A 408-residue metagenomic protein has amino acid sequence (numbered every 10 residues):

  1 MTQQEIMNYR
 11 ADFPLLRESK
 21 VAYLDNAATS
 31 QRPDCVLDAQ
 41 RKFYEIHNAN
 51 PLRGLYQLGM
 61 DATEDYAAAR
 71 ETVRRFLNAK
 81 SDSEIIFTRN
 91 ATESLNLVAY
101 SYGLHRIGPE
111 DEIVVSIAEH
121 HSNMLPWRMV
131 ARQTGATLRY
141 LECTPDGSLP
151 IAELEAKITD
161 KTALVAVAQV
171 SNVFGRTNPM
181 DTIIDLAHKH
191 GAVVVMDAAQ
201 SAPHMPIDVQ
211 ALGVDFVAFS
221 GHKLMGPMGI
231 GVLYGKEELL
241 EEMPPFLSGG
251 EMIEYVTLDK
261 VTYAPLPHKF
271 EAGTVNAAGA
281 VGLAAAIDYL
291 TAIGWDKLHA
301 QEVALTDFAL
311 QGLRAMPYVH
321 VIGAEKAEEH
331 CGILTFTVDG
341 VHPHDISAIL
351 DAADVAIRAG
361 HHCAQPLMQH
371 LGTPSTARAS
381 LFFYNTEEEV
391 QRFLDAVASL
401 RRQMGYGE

Functional and structural regions predicted by a protein language model:
M1-E408: Pyridoxal 5′-phosphate
